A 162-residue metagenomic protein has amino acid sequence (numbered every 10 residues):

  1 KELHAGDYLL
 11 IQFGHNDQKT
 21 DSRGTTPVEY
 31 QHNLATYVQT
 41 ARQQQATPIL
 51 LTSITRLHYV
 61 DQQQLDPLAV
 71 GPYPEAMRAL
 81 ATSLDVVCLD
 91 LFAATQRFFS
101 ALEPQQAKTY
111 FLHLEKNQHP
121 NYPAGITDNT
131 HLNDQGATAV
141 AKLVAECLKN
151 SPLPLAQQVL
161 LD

Functional and structural regions predicted by a protein language model:
K1-T138, K142-L161: Alpha-helical cap/lid subdomain in secreted, periplasmic, or secretory-pathway luminal O-acyl-processing enzymes
